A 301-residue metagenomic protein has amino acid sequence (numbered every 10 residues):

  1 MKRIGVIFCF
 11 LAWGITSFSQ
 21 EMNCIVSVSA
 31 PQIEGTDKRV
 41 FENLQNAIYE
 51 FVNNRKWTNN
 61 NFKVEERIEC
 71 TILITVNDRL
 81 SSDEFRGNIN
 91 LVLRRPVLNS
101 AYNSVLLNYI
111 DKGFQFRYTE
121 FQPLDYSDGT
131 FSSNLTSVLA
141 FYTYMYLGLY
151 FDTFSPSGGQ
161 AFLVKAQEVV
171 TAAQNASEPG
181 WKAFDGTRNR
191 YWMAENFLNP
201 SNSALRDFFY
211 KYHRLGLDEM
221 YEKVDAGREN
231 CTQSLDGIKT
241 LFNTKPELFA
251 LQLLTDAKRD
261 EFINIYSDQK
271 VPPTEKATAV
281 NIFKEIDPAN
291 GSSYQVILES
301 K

Functional and structural regions predicted by a protein language model:
M1-M22: Bacterial Sec-dependent N-terminal signal peptides
Q20-R86, V97-N99: Start-of-domain marker
S27, R214-K301: A cross-kingdom marker for long, charged
P31-K38, Y126-S133, T244: Second-shell loop/turn segments in exported
Y49-W57, G148-D152, I263, S267: Sec-exported extracytoplasmic/periplasmic mature domains
D83-E195: Acidic/His-rich structured neighborhood in mature extracellular/periplasmic domains
G158-L251: Flexible, glycine-rich surface segments
